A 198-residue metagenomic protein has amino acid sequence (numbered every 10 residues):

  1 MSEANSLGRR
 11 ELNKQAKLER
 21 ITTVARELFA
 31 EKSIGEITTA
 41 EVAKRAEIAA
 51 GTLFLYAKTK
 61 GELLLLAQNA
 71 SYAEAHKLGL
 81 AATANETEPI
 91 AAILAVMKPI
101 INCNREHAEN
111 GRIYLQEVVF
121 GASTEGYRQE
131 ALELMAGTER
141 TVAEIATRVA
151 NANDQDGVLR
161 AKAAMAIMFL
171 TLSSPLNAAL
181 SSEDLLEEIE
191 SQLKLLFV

Functional and structural regions predicted by a protein language model:
M1-K32, E36-R45, E62-L65: Basic, helix-initiating cap at the start of DNA-binding domains
K14, T22, L64, Q68 (+4 more regions): Amphipathic, non-transmembrane alpha-helical scaffold segments
A25, A46-A57: Short hydrophobic/aromatic patch on the recognition helix
F29-K32, T38-T39, A49-A50, K60 (+3 more regions): Amphipathic alpha-helical segments enriched in hydrophobic/aromatic and basic residues that form the DNA-contacting
L66, L80-E106, A161-A164: Hydrophobic alpha-helical connector segments
H76, E106, T124-N151, V158-K162 (+1 more regions): Amphipathic alpha-helical packing segments from all-alpha helical-bundle domains
N102-E106, E144, R148, Q155 (+2 more regions): Amphipathic C-terminal alpha-helical segment
R105-E125, S173-S174: Amphipathic alpha-helical segments used for helix-helix packing
